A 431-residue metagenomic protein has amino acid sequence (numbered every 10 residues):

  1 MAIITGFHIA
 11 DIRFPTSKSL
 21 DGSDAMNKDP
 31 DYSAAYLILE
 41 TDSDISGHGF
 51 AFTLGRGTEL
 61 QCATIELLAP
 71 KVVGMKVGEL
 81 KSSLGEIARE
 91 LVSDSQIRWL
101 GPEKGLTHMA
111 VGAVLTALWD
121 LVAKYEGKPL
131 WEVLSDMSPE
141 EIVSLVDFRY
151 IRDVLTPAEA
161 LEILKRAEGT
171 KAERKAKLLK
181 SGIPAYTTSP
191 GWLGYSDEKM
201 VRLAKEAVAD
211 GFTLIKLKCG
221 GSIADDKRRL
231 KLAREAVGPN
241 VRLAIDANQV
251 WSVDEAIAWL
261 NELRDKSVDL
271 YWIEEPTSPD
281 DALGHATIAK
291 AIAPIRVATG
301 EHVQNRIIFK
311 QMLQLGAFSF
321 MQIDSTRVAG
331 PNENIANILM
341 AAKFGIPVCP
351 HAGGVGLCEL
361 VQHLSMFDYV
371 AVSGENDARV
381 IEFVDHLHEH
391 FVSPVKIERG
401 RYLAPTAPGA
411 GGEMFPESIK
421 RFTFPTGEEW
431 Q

Functional and structural regions predicted by a protein language model:
A2-L243, N248-I257, N261-R264, L387 (+1 more regions): N-terminal capping/lid subdomain adjacent to the active-site entrance of alpha/beta enzymes
R13, L54, T277, G353-L357 (+1 more regions): Glycine-rich beta-alpha junction loops
E59, C349-P350, G354-V370: Active-site-proximal substrate-binding groove within the catalytic cores of carbohydrate-active enzymes
V114, L118-V122, N334-N337, L360-S365: Buried hydrophobic packing segments
K128, I346, V370: Short glycine/serine/threonine/alanine-rich loop segments
K216-V355, E359: Catalytic core of soluble alpha/beta enzymes
W259-I273, Q314-M321, H363-R399: Structural recognition of alpha->loop->beta junctions
